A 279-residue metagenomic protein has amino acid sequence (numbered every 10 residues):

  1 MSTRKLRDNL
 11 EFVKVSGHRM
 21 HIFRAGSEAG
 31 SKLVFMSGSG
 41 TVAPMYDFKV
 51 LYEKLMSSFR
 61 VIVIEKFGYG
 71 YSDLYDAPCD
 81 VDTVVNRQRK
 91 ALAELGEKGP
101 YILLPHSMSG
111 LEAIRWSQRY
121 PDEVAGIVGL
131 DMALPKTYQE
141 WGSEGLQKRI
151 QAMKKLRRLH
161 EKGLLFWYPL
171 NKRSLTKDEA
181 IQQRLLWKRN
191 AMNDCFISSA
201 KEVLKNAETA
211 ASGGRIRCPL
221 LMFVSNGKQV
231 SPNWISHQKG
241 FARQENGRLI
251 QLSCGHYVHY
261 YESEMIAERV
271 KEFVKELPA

Functional and structural regions predicted by a protein language model:
S2-R19: N-terminal cap/lid segment of alpha/beta-hydrolase-fold proteins
H18-Y71: Conserved HGGG/HGGXW glycine-rich cap/lid loop of the alpha/beta-hydrolase fold
V63-L104: Active-site loop/oxyanion-hole signature of alpha/beta-hydrolase fold enzymes
Y101-I102, A125-V128: Residue in the alpha/beta-hydrolase core beta-strand immediately N-terminal to the catalytic nucleophile
P105-S109, A113: Gly/Ala-rich beta-loop-alpha elbow adjacent to hydrolase catalytic centers
Q118, I127-L159: Flexible "cap/lid" loop of the alpha/beta hydrolase fold
L175-Q244, I250-S253: Conserved serine/cysteine hydrolase catalytic core
C254-E264: Catalytic histidine-centered segment of alpha/beta-hydrolase-like enzymes
